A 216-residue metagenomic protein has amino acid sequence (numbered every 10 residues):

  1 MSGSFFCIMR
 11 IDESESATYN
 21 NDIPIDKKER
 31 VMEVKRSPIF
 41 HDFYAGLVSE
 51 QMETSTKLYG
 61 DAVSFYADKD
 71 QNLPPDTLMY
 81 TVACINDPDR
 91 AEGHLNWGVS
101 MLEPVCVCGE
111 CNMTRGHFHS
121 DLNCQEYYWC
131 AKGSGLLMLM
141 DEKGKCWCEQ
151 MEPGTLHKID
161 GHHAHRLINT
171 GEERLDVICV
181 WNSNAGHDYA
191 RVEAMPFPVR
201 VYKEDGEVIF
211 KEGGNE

Functional and structural regions predicted by a protein language model:
M1-F5, E15-A17: N-terminal leader/targeting segments
I8-I11, T18-Y19, I23: Short, positively charged and aromatic/hydrophobic N-terminal segments
Y19, M32-V34, N215: Extreme N-termini of proteins with methionine-enriched Sec-type signal peptides or N-terminal signal-anchor
P24-D26, L47-Q150, T170-L175, V180-E216: Active-site region of the double-stranded beta-helix
P24-Y44: N-terminal capping/interface segment
M151-G171: Conserved metal-binding segment of the jelly-roll/cupin
